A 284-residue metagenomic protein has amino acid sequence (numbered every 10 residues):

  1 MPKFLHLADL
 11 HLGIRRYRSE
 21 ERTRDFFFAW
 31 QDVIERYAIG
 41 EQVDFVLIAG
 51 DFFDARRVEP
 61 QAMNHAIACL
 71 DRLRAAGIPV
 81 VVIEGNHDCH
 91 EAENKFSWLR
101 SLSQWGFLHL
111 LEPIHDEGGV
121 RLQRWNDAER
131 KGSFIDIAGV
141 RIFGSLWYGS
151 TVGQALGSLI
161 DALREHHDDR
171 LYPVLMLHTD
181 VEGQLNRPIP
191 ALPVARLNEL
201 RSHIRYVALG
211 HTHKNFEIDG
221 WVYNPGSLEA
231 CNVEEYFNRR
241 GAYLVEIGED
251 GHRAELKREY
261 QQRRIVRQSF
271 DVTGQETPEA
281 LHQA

Functional and structural regions predicted by a protein language model:
M1-C69, A75: N-terminal active-site segment of His-dependent metallophosphoesterases
M1-R24, R130-S133, E246-I247, G251-R267: Domain-start "cap" segments at the beginnings of catalytic or binding domains
L7, H11-R15, L47-D54, I83 (+5 more regions): Generic alpha-helix detector with strongest preference for long hydrophobic helices that associate with membranes
Q31, Q42, Q61, Q104 (+7 more regions): Residue-identity detector for glutamine
Q31-Q42, D161-R164, E279-A284: A short, well-ordered alpha-helical element
F45, R56-I67, D71, A75-R239 (+1 more regions): His/Asp/Glu-rich metal-coordinating catalytic cores of metallo-dependent phosphodiesterases/hydrolases acting on
N232-A284: C-terminal functional module detector
